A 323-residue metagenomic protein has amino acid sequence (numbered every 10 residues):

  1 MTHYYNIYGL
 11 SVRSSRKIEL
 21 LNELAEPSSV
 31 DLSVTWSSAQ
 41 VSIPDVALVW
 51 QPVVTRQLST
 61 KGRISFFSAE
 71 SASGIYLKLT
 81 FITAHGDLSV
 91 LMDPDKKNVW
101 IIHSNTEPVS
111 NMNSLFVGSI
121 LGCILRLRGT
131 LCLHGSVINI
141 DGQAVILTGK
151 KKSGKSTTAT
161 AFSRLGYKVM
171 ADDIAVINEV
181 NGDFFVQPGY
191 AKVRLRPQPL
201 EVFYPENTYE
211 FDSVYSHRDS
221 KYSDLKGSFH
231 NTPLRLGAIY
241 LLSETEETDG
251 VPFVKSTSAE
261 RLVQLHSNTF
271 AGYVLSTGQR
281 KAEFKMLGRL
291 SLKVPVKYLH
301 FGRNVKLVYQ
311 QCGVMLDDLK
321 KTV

Functional and structural regions predicted by a protein language model:
M1-E107, G313-V323: Long, basic/Gly/Ser/Thr-rich N-terminal segments that mediate initial subcellular attachment or targeting
T2-D31, S136-K150, R164-V323: Glycine-rich, often acidic-flanked micro-motifs that create phosphate/phosphodiester-binding or positioning elements
V34-S37, R126, K168: Short, solvent-exposed cationic patches
T60-S71, R128-G129, Y167, Y240 (+1 more regions): Short linear motifs in intrinsically disordered
S71-S73, V117-L121, S220-K221: Short Pro/Gly-enriched beta-strand edge/turn motifs at strand-loop
I82-Q143: Extreme N-terminal, non-catalytic leader segments that precede Walker-type/kinase nucleotide-binding cores
K155: Conserved lysine of the Walker
T158-A159: Post-Walker A alpha-helix
